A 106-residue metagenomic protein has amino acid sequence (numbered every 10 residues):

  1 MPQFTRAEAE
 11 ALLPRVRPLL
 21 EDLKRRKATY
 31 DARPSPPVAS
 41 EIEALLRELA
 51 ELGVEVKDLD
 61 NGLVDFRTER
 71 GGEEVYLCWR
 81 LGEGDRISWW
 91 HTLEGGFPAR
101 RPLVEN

Functional and structural regions predicted by a protein language model:
M1-R33: Long, hydrophobic N-terminal alpha-helical segment
F4, A39, D60-V64: Sparse, context-dependent recognition of short Cys/His-centered cofactor- or disulfide-binding micro-motifs
Y30-E55: Structured domain cores in non-transmembrane regions
D58-N106: Glycine-rich, aromatic-bearing surface loops/beta-hairpins
